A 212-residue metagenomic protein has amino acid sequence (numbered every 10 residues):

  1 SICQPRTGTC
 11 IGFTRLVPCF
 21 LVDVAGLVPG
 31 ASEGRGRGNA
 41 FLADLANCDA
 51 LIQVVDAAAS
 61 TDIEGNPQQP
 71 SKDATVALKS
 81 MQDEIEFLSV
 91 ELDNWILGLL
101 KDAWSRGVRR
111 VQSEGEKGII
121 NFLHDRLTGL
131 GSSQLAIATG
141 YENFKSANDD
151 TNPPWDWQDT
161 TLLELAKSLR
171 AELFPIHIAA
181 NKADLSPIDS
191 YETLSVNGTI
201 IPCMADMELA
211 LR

Functional and structural regions predicted by a protein language model:
I2-I52, A58-Q82, E86, D156-A166: Switch II of P-loop NTPase G domains
F20, D49-D56, I85-D150, R170-N181 (+1 more regions): Conserved beta-strand/loop subsegment of P-loop NTPase cores
P29, A59-T61, W95, L185-S186 (+1 more regions): Short, acidic Gly/Pro/Ser/Thr-rich loop/turn segments
L45, L169, T193-S195: A generic structural signal for well-ordered alpha-helical segments
S105, S168, E208-R212: Phosphate-coordinating catalytic segments in nucleotide- and nucleic-acid-processing enzymes
D149-W157: Short coil-to-helix leader/linker segments, especially the first N-terminal amphipathic alpha-helix with its helix
P175-H177, A183-R212: Canonical P-loop GTPase G-domain recognition
